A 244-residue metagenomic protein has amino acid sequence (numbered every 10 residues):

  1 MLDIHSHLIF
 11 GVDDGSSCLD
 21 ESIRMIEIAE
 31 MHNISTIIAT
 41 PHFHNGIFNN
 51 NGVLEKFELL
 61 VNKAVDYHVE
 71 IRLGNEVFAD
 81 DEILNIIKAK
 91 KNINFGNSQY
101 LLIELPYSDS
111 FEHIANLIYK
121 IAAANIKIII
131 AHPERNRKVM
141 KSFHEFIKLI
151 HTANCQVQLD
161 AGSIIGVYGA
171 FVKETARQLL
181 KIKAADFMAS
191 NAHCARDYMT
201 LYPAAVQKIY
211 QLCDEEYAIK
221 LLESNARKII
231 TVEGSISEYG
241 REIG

Functional and structural regions predicted by a protein language model:
M1-H68: An N-terminally biased module of ancient metal coordination in phosphate/nucleic-acid-related enzymes
L2-I4, I37-T40, R72-E76, I129-A131 (+2 more regions): Active-site neighborhood of phospho(di)ester-bond hydrolases with catalytic His/Asp-centered motifs
E30, A122, L180-K181: Non-catalytic positions within long, well-ordered alpha-helices that form the structural scaffold/packing of enzyme
I34, N154, A184-A185: A structural motif
H44-I47, F78-D81, R135-V139, I164-V167 (+1 more regions): Active-site environment of divalent metal-dependent phosphoester hydrolases
N49-Q158, I236-G244: Extended substrate/RNA-proximal surfaces in nucleic-acid metabolism proteins
A184-T200: Short acidic/histidine-rich active-site segments
Y202, V206-G244: Mid-to-C-terminal alpha-helical segments outside catalytic/metal-binding sites
